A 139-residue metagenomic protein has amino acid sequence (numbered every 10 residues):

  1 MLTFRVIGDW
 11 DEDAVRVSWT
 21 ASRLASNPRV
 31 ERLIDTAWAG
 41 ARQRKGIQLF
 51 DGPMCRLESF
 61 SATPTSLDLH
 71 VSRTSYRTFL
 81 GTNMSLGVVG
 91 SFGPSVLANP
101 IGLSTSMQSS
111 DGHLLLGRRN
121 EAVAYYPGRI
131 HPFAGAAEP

Functional and structural regions predicted by a protein language model:
M1-P139: N-terminal leader/linker segments that precede catalytic domains of diphosphate-processing enzymes
